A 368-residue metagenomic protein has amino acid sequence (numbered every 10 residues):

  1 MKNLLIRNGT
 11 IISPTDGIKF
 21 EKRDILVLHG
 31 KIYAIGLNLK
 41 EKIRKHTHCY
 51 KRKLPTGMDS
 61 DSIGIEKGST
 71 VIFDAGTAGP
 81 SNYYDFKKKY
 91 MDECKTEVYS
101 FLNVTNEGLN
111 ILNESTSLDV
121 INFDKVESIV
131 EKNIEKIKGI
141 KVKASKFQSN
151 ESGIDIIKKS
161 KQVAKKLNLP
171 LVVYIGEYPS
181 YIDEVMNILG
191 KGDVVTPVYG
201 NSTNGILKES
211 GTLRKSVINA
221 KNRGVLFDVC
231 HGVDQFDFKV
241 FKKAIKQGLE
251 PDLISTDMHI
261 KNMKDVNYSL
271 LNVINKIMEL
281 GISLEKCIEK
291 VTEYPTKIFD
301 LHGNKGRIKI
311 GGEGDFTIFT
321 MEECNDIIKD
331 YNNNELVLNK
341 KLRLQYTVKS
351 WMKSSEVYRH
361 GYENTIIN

Functional and structural regions predicted by a protein language model:
M1-I43: N-terminal metal-binding scaffold of metallo-dependent hydrolase/deaminase domains
G9, I25, G30, G68 (+7 more regions): Divalent metal-coordination and catalytic microenvironments
N38-E93: Metal-associated gating/positioning segment near the N- to mid-region
K53-I63, L118-E131, Y178-V185: Short, acidic/polar
K67-F73, T77-A78, E93-L118, K141-Q148: Metal-cofactor-binding active-site regions of metalloenzymes
V142-K264: Active-site core of metal-dependent hydrolases
V240-M321, N325: His/Asp/Glu-enriched, well-ordered alpha-helical/loop segment that forms or immediately abuts the divalent-metal
E313-I367: C-terminal cap of metal-dependent C-N hydrolases
